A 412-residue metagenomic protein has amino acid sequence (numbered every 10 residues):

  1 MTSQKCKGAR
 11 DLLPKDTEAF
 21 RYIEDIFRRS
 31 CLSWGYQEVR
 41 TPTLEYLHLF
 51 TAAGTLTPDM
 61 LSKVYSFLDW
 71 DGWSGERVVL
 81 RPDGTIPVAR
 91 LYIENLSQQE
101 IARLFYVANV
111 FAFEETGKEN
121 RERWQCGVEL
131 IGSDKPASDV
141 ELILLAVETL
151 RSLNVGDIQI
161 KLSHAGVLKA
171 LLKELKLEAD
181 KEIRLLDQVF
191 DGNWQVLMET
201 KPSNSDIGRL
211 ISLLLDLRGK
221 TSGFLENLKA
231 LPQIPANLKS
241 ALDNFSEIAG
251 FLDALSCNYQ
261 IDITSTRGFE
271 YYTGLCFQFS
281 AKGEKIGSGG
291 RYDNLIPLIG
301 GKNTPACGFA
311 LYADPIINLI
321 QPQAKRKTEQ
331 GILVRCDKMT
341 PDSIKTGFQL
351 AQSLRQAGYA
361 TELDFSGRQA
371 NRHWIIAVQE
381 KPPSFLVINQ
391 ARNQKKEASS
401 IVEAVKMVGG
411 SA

Functional and structural regions predicted by a protein language model:
M1-R81, I86, V140, K161: TRNA-binding/sensing appendages of the translation machinery
Y22-W34, E45-Y46, D83-Q98, R103-V155 (+1 more regions): Positively charged, Gly/Ser-enriched RNA/tRNA-binding surfaces
V39-P42, I160-S163, E182, D262 (+1 more regions): Residue-level detector of family-conserved "landmark" positions at structurally sensitive sites
A53-T57, E174-L175, L275-F277, V378: Short low-complexity, flexible loop/linker segments enriched in glycine and/or proline with clustered acidic
M60-G72, L177-E199, D206: Acidic, His- and aromatic-enriched active-site or binding-groove loops in soluble protein domains that engage sugars
R121-C126, L162-A170: Short, conserved phosphate-binding/catalytic loop or strand-edge motifs used in phosphoryl-/nucleotidyl-transfer
L142, H164-V167, L185, N244: Internal, well-ordered alpha-helical segments in soluble enzyme and binding-protein domains
L145-S152, G166-K176: Hydrophobic mid-domain F-helix/FG-region of cytochrome P450s
